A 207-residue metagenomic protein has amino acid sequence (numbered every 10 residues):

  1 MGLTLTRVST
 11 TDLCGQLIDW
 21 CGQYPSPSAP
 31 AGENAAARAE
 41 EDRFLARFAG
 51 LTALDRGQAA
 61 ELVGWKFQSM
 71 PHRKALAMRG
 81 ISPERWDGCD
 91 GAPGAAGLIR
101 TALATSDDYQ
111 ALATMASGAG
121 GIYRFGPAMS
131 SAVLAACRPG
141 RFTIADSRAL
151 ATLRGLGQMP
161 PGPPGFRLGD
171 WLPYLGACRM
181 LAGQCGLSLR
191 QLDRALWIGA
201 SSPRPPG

Functional and structural regions predicted by a protein language model:
M1-G64, F142-G207: C-terminal accessory module of base-excision DNA glycosylases/AP lyases that mediates lesion recognition and DNA
N34-A39, G91-A92, Y109, G121 (+3 more regions): Alpha-helical context
F67: Glycine-rich, acidic loop regions that bind phosphate or pyrophosphate groups
M70-F125: Helix-hairpin-helix/helix-loop-helix acidic hairpins
A102, A128-A132, A182, A195: Small-side-chain structural scaffolding
L112-L156: Catalytic DNA-binding helix-loop module of base-excision-repair DNA glycosylases/AP lyases
